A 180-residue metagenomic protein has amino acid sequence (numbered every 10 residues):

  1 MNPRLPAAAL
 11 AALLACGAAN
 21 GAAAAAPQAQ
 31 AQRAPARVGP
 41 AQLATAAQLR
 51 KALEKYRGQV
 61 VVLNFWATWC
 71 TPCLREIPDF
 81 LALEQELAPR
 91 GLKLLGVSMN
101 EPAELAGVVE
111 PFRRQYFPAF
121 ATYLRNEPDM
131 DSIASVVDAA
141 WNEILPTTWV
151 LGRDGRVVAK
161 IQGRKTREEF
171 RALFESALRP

Functional and structural regions predicted by a protein language model:
M1-L43, A159-K160, P180: N-terminal targeting signals for export/organelle localization
P40-V61, E84: A short beta-strand-turn-helix
Q59-V61, F65-W69, E101, I144: Short pre-active-site segment immediately N-terminal to redox-active cysteine/selenocysteine motifs in thiol-based
F65-A82: Conserved redox-active cysteine motifs that mediate thiol-disulfide chemistry, especially di-cysteine Cys-X(1-2)-Cys
A67-P72, M99-E104, E127-M130, R164-R167: Solvent-exposed loop/turn segments at secondary-structure junctions within structured extracellular/periplasmic domains
G91-A106, P118-P128: Thiol-based oxidoreductase modules, predominantly thioredoxin-like and allied folds used for disulfide exchange
E110-L145: Short, internal strand/loop/helix patches that form the active-site neighborhood or redox-interaction surface
I144-P180: Thiol-/selenol-based redox modules, centered on thioredoxin-like and closely related oxidoreductase domains
